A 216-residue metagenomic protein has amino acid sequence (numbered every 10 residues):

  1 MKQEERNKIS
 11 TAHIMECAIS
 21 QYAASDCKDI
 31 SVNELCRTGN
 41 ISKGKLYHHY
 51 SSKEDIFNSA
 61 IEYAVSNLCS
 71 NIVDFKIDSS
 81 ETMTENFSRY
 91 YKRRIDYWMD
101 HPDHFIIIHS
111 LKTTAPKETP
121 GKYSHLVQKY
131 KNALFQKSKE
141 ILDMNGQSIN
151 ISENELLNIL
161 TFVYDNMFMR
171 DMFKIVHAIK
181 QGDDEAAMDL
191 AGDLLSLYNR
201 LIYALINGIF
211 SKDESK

Functional and structural regions predicted by a protein language model:
M1-I9, D213-K216: N-terminal intrinsically disordered/low-complexity leader segments
H13, Q21-D55, S59: Helix-turn-helix
C17-Q21, V163: Short amphipathic alpha-helical elements of helix-turn-helix/winged-helix folds
S59, D74-D103, E153-T161: Hydrophobic alpha-helical connector segments
E62-L68: Short, basic, alpha-helical segments at the C-terminal edge of helix-turn-helix-like DNA-binding modules
C69, V73, I77, K117-Q147 (+3 more regions): Amphipathic alpha-helical packing segments from all-alpha helical-bundle domains
I95-Q136, E185-A191: Short secondary-structure transition hinges
D96-D100, Q136, E140, L157-D189 (+1 more regions): Amphipathic C-terminal alpha-helical segment
